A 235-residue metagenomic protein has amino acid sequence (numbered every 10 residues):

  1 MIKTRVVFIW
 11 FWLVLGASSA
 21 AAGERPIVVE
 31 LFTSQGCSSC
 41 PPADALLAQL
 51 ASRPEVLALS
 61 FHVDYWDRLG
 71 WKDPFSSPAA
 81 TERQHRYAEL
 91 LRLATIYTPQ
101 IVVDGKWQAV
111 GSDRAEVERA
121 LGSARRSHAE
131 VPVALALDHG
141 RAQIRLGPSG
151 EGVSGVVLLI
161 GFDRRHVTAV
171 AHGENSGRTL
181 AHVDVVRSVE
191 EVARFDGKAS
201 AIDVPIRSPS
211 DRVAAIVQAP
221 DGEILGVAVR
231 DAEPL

Functional and structural regions predicted by a protein language model:
I2-T4, D113-R114: A broadly conserved sequence feature marking short terminus-proximal activation segments in nucleic acid-centric
K3-A17: Bacterial N-terminal signal peptides
A22-F61: Local sequence-structure signature of Cys/Sec-based thiol-disulfide redox active-site neighborhoods
S34-S38, V63-R68, W107-V110: Solvent-exposed loop/turn segments at secondary-structure junctions within structured extracellular/periplasmic domains
P41-D44, G70, S112-R114: Short, solvent-exposed loop/turn and secondary-structure capping segments
E55-T81, T95: Thiol-based oxidoreductase modules, predominantly thioredoxin-like and allied folds used for disulfide exchange
P74-Y97, K106-L235: Short, conserved sequence motifs used for protein processing/export or organelle targeting and for catalysis
I101: Ligand-binding face of N-terminal immunoglobulin V-set domains in extracellular IgSF glycoproteins
